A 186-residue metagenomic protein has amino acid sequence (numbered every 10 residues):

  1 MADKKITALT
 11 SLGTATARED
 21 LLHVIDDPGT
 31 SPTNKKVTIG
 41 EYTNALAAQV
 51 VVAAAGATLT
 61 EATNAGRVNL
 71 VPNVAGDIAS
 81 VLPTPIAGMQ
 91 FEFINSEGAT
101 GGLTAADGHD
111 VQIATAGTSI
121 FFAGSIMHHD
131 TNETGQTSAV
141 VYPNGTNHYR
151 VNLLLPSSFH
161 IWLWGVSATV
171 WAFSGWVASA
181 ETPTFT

Functional and structural regions predicted by a protein language model:
A2-K4, R18, P28, Y42-Q136 (+1 more regions): Exposed extracellular interaction/assembly regions and N-terminal maturation sites
D3-A8, T38: Short, structural beta-strand-to-alpha-helix junction motif
T7-A15, P32: N-terminal Sec signal peptide and the immediately downstream disordered periplasmic leader that contains the TonB box
A15-T16, T84, L154-L155: Solvent-exposed alpha-helices and their adjacent loops that cap or buttress functional pockets in soluble metabolic
R18-D27, P156-G165: Extracellular disulfide-bonded cysteine-rich modules/repeats
L21, T33, Q90: Conserved beta-strand and immediately adjacent loop positions that scaffold enzyme active sites
P32-V37, L153, I161: Parallel beta-helix/beta-solenoid repeats that form elongated, surface-exposed shafts/blades used for receptor binding
Q136-F159: Structured beta-strand segments within beta-sheet-rich domains
